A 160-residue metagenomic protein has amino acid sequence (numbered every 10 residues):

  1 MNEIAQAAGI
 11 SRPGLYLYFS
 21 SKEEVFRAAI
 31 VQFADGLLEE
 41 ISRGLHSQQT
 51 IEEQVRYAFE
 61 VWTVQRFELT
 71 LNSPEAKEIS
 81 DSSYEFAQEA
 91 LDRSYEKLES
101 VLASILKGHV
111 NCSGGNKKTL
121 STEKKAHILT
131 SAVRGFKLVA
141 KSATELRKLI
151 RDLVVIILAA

Functional and structural regions predicted by a protein language model:
M1, E23, R27, V31 (+8 more regions): Short, structured helix-loop boundary elements
M1-E24, A28: Helix-turn-helix
A7, E24-H46, E53, Y57-V64 (+5 more regions): Alpha-helical structural segments
F19, E23, Y84-Q88, G115: A short, mixed-charge helix-start or loop-turn motif at secondary-structure junctions
I30, L38, S42, H46 (+3 more regions): Short, flexible helix-adjacent loops and helix caps
L38, E85-C112, E123-H127: Amphipathic alpha-helical packing segments from all-alpha helical-bundle domains
E53-Y57, V64-E89, L138: Amphipathic alpha-helical segments used for helix-helix packing
V64-E68, A103-S104, G108, G115-T119 (+2 more regions): Amphipathic C-terminal alpha-helical segment
